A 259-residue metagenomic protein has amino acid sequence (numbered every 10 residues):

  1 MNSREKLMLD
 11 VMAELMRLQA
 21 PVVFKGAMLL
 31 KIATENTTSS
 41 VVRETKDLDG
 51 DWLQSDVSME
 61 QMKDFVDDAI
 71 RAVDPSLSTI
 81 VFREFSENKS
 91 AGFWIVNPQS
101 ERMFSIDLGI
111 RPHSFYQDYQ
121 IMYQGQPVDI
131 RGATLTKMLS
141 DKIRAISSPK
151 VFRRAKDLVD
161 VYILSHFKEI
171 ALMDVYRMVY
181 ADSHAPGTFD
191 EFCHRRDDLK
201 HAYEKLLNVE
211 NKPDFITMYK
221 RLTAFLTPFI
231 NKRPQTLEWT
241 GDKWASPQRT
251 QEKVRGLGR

Functional and structural regions predicted by a protein language model:
M1-R259: Compositionally biased terminal segments of proteins
